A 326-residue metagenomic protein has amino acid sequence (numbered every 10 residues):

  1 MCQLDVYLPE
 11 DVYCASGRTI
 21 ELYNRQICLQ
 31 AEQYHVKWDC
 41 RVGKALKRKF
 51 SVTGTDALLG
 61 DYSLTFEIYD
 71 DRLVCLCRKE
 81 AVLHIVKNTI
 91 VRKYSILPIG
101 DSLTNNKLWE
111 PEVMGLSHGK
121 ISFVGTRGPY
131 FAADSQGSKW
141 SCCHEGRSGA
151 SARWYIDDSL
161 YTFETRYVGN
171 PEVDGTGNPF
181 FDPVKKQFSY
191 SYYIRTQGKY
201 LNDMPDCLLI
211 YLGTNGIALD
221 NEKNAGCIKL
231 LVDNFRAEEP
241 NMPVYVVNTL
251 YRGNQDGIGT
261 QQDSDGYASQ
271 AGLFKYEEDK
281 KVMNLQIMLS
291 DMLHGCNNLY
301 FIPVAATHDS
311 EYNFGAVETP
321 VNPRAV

Functional and structural regions predicted by a protein language model:
M1-I90: Beta-strand-enriched, solvent-exposed domains that form extended recognition/catalytic surfaces
K79-N105, V113, V124-G125, Y312-A316: Low-complexity, Pro/Ser/Thr- and charge-rich linker/hinge segments at domain boundaries
R92-S95, H118-S122, D203-L209, E239-Y245 (+1 more regions): Loop/turn elements at helix/coil->beta-strand transitions in domains of secreted/extracellular proteins
L97, L103-E222: Conserved SGNH/GDSL esterase-like catalytic core that processes O-acyl groups on lipids and polysaccharides
N106-L108, G216-K223, G253-I258, S310-F314: Extracytoplasmic/secreted cell-surface and envelope-processing proteins
Q187-I194, E222-L231, A271-L289: Well-ordered, non-membrane alpha-helical segments in soluble/globular domains
M242, R252-A306, V326: Substrate-gating cap/lid alpha-helix
E318-V326: Histidine-centered active-site loop/cap adjacent to the catalytic His in serine esterases/O-acetyl transfer systems
